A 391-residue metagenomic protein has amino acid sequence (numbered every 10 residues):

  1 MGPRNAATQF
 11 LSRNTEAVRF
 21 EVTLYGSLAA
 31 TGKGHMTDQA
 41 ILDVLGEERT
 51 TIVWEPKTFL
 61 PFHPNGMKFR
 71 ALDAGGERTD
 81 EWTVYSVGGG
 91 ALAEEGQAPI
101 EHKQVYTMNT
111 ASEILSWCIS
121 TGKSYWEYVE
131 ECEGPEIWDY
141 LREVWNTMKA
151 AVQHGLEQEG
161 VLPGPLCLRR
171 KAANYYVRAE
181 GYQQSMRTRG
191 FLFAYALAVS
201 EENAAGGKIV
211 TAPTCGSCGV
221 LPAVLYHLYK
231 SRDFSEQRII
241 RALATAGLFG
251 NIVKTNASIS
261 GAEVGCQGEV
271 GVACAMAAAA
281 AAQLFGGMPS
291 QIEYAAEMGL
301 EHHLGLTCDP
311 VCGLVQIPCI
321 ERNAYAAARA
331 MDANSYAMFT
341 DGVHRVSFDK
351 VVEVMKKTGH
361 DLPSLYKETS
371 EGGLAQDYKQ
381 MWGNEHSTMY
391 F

Functional and structural regions predicted by a protein language model:
M1-N5, G32, M36, A40 (+17 more regions): Conserved active-site and cofactor/substrate-binding residues in soluble primary-metabolism enzymes
M1-R13, E21-T23, D43-V44, V84 (+1 more regions): Acidic/polar, glycine-rich intrinsically disordered N-terminal extensions of enzymes
G2-R13, P222-D233, A278-G286: Alpha-helical support elements that line or immediately flank enzyme active sites and cofactor-binding pockets
A17, E21-L24, K33-H35, I52-V53 (+6 more regions): Catalytic cores and adjacent flexible loops of soluble metabolic enzymes that perform enolate/carbanion chemistry on
A17-W54, A244-A295, E301-A333: A structural-propensity feature for long, helix-poor, extended segments
V44-Y182, G190-F191: C-terminal regulatory domains involved in ligand/effector binding and gene-expression control
K149-G261, G265, G373-F391: Accessory "access/gating" subregions that flank catalytic or transport cores
A281-F391: Functionally critical mobile loop/hinge segments
